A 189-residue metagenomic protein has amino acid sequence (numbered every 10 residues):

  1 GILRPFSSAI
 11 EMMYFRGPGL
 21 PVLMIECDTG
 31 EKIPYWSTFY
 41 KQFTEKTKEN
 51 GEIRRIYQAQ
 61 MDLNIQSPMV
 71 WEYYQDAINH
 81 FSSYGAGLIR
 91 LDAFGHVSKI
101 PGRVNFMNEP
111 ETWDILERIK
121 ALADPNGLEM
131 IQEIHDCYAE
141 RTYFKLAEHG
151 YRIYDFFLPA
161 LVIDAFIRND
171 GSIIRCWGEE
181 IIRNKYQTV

Functional and structural regions predicted by a protein language model:
G1-K99, W113-V189: Alpha-amylase-like alpha-glycosidases and glucanotransferases acting on alpha-linked glucans and related
H96-N108: Active-site His/acidic residue clusters
